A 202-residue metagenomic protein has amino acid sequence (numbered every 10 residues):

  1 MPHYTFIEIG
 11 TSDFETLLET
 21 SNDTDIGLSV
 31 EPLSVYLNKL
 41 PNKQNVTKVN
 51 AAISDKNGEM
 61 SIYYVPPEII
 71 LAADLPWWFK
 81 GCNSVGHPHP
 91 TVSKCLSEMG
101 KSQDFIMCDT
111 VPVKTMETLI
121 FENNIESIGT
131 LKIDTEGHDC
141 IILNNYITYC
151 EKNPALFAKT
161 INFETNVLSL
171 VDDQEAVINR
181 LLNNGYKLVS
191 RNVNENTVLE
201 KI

Functional and structural regions predicted by a protein language model:
M1-I202: Phosphate/nucleotide-binding beta-alpha loop and adjacent structural elements of enzyme active sites
